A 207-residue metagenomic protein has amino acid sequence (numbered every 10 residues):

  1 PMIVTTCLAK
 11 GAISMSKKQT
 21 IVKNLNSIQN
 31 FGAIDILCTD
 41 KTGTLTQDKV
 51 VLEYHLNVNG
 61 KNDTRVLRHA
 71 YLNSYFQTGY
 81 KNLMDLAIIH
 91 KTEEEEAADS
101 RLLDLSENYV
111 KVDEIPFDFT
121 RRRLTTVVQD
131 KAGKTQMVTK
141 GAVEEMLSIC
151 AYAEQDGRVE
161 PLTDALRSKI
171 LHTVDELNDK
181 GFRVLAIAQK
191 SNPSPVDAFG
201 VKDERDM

Functional and structural regions predicted by a protein language model:
P1-M207: Conserved cytosolic headpiece of P-type ATPases
